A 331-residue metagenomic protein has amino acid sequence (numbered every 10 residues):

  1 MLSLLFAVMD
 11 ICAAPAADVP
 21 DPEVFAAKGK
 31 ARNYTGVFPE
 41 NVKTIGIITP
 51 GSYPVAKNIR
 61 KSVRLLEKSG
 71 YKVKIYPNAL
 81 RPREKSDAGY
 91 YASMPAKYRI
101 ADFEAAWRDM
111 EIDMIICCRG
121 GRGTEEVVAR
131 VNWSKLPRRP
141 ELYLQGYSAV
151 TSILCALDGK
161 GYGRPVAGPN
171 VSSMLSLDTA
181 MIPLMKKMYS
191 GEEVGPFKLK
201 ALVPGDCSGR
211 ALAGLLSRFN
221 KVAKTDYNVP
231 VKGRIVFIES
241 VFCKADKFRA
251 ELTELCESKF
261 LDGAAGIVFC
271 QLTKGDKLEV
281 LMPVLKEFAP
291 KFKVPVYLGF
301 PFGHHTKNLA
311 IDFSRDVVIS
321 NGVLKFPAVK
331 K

Functional and structural regions predicted by a protein language model:
M1-D10: Bacterial N-terminal signal peptides
D18-D109: ATP/NTP phosphate-donor binding region
I75-P77, G146, A264-Q271, Y297-G299: Short internal beta-strands
Y90-R210: Active-site histidine-anchored catalytic micro-motif
I182-L252: ATP/pyrophosphate-binding catalytic subdomain of soluble kinases
Q271-K331: ATP/nucleoside-binding phosphotransfer catalytic cores, i.e., glycine-rich phosphate-binding loops
